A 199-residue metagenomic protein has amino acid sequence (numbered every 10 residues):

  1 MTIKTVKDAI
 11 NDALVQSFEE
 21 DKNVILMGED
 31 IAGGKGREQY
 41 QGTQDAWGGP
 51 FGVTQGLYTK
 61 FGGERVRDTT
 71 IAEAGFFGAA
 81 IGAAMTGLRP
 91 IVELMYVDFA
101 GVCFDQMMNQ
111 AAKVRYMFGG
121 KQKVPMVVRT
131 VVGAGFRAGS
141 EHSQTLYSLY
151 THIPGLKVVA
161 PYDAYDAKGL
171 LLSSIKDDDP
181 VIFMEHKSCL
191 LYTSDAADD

Functional and structural regions predicted by a protein language model:
M1-M184, S188-C189: Thiamine diphosphate
Y192-D199: Conserved small/polar residues in nucleotide/adenosyl-binding loops
